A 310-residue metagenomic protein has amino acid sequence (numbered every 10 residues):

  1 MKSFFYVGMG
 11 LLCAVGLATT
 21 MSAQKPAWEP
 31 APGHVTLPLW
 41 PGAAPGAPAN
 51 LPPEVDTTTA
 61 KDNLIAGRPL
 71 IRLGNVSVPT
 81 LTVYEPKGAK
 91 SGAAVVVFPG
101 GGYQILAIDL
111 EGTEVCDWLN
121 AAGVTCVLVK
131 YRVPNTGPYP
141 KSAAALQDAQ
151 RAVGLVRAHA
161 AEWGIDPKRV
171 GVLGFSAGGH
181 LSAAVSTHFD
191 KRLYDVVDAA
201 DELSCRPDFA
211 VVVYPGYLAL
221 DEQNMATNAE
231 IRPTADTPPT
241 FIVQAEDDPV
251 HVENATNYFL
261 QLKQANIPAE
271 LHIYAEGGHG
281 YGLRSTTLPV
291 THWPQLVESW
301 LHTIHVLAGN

Functional and structural regions predicted by a protein language model:
K25-K90: N-terminal cap/lid segment of alpha/beta-hydrolase-fold proteins
S91-G100: Short beta-strand element of the alpha/beta-hydrolase
P99-Q104, E246: Active-site glycine-rich loops that stabilize anionic/oxyanionic intermediates across multiple enzyme folds
A107-D109, E114-V115, V129-D166, R284-V290: Catalytic nucleophile-loop/oxyanion-hole region of alpha/beta-hydrolase and closely related hydrolase-like folds
Q147-A235: Primarily recognizes the serine-hydrolase "nucleophile elbow" in alpha/beta-hydrolase and SGNH/GDSL folds
I242-Q244: Short beta-strand/loop motif that positions the catalytic acidic residue of the alpha/beta-hydrolase fold
P249-A255: Conserved alpha/beta-hydrolase "acid-adjacent" motif
T256-N310: C-terminal catalytic histidine-bearing segment of alpha/beta-hydrolase fold enzymes
